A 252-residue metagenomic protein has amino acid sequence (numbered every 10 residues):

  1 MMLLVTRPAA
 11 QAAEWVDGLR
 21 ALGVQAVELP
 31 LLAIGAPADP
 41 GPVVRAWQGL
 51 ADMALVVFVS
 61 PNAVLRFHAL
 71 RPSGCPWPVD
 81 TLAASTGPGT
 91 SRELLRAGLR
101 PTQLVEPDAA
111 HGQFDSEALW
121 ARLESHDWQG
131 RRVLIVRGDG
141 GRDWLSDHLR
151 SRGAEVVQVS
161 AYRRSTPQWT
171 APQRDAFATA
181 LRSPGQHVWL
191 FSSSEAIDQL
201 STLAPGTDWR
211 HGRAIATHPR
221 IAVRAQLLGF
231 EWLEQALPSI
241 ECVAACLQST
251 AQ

Functional and structural regions predicted by a protein language model:
M1-Q252: Conserved beta-alpha
